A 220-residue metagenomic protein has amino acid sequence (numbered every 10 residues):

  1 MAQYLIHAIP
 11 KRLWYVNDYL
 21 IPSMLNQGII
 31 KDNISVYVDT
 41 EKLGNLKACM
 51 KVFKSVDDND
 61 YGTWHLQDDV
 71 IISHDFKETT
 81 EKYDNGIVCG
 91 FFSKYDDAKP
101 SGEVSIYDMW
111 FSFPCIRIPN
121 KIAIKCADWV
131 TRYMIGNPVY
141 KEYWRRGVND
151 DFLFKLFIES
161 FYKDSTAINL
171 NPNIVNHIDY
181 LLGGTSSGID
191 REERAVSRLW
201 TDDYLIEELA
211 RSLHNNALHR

Functional and structural regions predicted by a protein language model:
M1-L66, V70-R220: Peripheral/terminal regions associated with large enzymatic or DNA-binding modules
